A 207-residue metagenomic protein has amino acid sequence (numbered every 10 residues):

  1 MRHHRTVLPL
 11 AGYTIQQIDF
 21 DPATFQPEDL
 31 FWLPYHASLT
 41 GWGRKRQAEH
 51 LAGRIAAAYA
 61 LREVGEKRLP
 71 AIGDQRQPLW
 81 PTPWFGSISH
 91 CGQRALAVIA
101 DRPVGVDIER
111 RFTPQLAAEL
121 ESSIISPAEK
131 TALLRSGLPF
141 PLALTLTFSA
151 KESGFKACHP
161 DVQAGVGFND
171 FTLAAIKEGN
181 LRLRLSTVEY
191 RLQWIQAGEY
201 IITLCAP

Functional and structural regions predicted by a protein language model:
M1-P207: Core catalytic alpha/beta fold that binds nucleotide/phospho-ligands
